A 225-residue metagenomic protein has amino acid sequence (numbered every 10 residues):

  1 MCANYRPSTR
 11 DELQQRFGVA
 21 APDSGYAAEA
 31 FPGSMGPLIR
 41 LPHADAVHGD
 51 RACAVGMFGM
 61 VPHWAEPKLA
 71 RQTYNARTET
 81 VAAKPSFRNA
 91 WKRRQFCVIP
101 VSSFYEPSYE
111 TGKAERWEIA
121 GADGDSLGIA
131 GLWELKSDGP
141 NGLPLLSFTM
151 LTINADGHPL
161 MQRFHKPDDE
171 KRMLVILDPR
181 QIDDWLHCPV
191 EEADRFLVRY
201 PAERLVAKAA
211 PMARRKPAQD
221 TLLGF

Functional and structural regions predicted by a protein language model:
M1-F225: Short linear sequence motif anchored by a di-proline
